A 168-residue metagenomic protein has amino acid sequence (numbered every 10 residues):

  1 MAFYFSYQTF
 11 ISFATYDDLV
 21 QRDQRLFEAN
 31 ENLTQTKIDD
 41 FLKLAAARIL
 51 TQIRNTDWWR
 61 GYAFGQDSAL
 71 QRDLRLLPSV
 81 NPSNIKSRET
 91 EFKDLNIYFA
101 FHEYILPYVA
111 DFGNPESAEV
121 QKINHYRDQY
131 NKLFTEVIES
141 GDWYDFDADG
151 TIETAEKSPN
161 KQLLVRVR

Functional and structural regions predicted by a protein language model:
M1-T90, D145, D149-R168: Conserved short "hinge" loops at termini or chain/domain junctions
L44, F99, Q129-K132: Charged, amphipathic alpha-helical oligomerization/scaffolding segments
E91-D94, D111: Residue-level preference for alpha-helix termini and adjacent loops
K93-L106: Extended, hydrophobic/aromatic-rich amphipathic alpha-helical segments that build helical scaffolds
I105-E116: Short helix-capping/linker segments at secondary-structure and domain boundaries
N114-T135: Short secondary-structure subsegments characteristic of cysteine-rich extracellular domains
E136-W143: Helix-prone segments embedded in or adjacent to intrinsically disordered, low-complexity regions
